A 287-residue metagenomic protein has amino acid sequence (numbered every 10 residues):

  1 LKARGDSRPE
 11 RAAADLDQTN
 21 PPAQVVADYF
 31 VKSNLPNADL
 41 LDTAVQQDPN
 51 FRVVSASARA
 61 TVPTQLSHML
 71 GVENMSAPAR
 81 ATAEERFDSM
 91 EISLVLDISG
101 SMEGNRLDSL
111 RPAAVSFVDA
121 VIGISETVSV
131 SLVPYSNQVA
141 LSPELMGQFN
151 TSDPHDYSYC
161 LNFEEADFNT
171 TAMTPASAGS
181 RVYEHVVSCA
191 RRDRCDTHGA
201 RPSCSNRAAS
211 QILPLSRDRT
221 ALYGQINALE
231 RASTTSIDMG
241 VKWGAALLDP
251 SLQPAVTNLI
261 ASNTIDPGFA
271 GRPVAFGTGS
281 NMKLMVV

Functional and structural regions predicted by a protein language model:
K2-R11, L16-D17, D88-E230, T234-V241 (+1 more regions): Von Willebrand factor
R4-V62, A120-M146, P154, A221 (+1 more regions): Short amphipathic secondary-structure patches
L41-D42, Q47-S93, M102-R106, A255-V256 (+1 more regions): Acidic, polar low-complexity linker/tail segments
A56, A81, L110, L132 (+2 more regions): Generic structural hydrophobic/aromatic packing signal, biased to beta-strands
N74, N150, A261-N263: Residue-level signal for alpha-helical context at structural boundaries
P78, T127-S129, M282: Extracellular structured ligand-interaction cores
V115, E230, T234-V287: Exposed acidic/Ser/Thr-rich ligand/metal-binding surfaces
